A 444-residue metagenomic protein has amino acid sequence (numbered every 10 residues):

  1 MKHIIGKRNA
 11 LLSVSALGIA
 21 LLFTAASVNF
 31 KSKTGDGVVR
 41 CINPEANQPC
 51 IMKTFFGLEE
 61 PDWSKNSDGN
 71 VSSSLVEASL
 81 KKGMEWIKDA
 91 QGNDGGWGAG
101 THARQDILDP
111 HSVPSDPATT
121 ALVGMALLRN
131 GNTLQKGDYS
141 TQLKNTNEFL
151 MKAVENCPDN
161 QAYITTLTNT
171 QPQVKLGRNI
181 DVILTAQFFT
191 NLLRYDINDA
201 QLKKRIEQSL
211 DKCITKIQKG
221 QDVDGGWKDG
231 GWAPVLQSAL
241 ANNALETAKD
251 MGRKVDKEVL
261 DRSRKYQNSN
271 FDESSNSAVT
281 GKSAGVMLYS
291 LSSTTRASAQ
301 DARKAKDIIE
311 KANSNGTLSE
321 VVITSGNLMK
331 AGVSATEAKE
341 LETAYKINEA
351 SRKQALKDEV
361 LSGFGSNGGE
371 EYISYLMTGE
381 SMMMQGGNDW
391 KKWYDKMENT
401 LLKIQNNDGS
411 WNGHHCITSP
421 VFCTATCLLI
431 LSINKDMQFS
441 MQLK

Functional and structural regions predicted by a protein language model:
K2-I4, L21-K444: Preference for long, amphipathic alpha-helical scaffolds in soluble/luminal domains and all-alpha bundles
I4-S15: Bacterial N-terminal signal peptides that target proteins for export
V14-L22: Sec-dependent N-terminal signal peptides of Gram-negative exported proteins
